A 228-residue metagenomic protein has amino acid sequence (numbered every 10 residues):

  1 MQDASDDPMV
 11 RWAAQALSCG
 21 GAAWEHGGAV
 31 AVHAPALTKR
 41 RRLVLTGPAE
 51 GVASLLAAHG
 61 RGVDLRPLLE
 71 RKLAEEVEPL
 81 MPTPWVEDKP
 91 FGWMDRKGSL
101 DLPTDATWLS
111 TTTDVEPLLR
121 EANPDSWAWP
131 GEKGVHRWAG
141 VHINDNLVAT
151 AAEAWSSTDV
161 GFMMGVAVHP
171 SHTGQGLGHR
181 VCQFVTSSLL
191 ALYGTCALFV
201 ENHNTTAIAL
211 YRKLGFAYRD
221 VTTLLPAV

Functional and structural regions predicted by a protein language model:
M1-P79, T83-P84, R120, W129: N-terminal charged segments
M1-V10, P90-W127: Short amphipathic alpha-helix that is part of the acyltransferase structural core
L37-L43, W155-M164, T173: A conserved beta-turn-beta hairpin within the catalytic core of GNAT-like acetyltransferases that forms part
A49-H59, V168, G174-A191, I208-K213: Conserved acetyl-CoA-binding loop-helix of GNAT-fold acetyltransferases
L68-A74, L198-I208, L224-V228: Conserved beta-strand-loop-alpha-helix junction that forms the acyl-donor binding cleft
V77, Y211, F216: Conserved active-site tyrosine of GNAT-family acetyltransferases
P84-K97, A197, A217-V228: Conserved catalytic-core motifs of GNAT/GCN5-like acyltransferases
W127-R137, H142-A167: A conserved beta-strand-loop-helix scaffold within acyl/acetyltransferase catalytic domains
